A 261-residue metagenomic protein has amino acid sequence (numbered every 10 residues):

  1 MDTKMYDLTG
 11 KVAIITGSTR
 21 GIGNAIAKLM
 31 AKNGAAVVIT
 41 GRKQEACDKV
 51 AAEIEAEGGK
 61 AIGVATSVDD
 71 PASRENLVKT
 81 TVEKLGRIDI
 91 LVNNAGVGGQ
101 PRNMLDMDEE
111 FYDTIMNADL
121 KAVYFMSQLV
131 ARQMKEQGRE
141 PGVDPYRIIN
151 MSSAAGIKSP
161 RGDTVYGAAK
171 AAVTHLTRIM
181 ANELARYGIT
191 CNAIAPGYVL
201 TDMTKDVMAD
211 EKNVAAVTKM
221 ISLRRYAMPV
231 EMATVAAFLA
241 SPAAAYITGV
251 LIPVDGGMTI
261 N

Functional and structural regions predicted by a protein language model:
D2-K4, P101, K158, A237 (+1 more regions): Short C-terminal tail/terminal secondary-structure segment of NAD(P)H-dependent dehydrogenase/reductase domains
V12, T19-R20, K43: Conserved glycine-rich cofactor-binding loop
R102-M104, D108-M116, V217: Substrate-binding pocket helix/loop in short-chain dehydrogenase/reductase
S127, A169, T177: Active-site helix of classical SDR
R132, N182-R186, A245: Alpha-helical segment proximal to the catalytic Tyr-Lys
S153: Residue(s) in the substrate-gating loop at a strand-loop-helix junction that position the organic substrate next
A193, A215-A243, I247, G256: C-terminal helical subdomain
